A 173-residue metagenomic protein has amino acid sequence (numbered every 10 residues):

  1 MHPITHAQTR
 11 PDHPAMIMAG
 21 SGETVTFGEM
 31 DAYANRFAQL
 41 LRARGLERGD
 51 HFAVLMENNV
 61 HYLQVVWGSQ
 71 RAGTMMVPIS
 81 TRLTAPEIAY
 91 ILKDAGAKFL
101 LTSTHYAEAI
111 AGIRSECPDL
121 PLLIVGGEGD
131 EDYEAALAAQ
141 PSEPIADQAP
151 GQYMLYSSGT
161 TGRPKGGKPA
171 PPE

Functional and structural regions predicted by a protein language model:
M1-M16, A32, Q152: A short N-terminal helical cap/helix-turn-helix that marks the beginning of AMP-binding/adenylate-forming
A15-N59, L63-V66, T84-A89: Conserved AMP-binding/adenylate-forming core of the ANL superfamily
D31-R36, G167-E173: Conserved structural elements of the adenylate-forming
F52, S69, L100, S157-T160: Conserved S/T- and glycine-rich ATP-binding loop of Class I adenylate-forming
G73: Structured binding elements
L83-I113, E134-A135, A139: Conserved ATP-dependent adenylate/AMP-binding module captured primarily in the ANL superfamily
A109-S158, R163, P169-E173: ANL superfamily adenylate-forming
